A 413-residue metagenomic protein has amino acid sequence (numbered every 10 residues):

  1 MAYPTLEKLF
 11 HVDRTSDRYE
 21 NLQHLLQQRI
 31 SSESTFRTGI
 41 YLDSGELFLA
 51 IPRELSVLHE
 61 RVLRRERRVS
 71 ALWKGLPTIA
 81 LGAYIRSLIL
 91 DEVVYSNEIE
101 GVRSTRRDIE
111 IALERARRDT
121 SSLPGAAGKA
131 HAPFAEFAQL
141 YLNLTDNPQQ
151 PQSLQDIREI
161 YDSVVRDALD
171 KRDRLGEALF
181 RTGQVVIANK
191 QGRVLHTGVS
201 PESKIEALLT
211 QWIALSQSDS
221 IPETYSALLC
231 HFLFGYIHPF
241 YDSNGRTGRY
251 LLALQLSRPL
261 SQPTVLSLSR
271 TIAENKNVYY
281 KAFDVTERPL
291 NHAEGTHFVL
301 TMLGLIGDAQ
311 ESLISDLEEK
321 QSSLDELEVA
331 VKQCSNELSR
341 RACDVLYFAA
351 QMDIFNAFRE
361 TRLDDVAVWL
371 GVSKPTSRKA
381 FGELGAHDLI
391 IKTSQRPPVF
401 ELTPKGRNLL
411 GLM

Functional and structural regions predicted by a protein language model:
M1-M413: FIC/Doc superfamily catalytic core
